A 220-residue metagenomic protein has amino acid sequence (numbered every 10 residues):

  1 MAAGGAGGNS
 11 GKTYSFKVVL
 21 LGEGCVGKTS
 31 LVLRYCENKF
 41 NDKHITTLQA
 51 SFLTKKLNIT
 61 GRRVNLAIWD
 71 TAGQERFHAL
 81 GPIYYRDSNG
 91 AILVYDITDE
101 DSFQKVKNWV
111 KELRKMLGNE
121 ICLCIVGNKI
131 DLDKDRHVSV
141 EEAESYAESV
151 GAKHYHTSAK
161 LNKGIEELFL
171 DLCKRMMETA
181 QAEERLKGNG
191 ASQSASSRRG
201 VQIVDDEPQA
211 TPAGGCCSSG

Functional and structural regions predicted by a protein language model:
M1-C25, R63, E120-I125, K129-G220: Conserved P-loop small GTPase signature centered on TRAFAC-class small GTPases
T29: Walker A/P-loop
E37-R63: Switch I (effector-binding) loop of TRAFAC-class P-loop GTPase G-domains
N58-G61, I83-D87, R114-N119: Conserved catalytic network of the ASCE P-loop NTPase/AAA+ motor domain
V64-F77: Switch II (G3) loop of P-loop NTPases
I68-W69, I92-D96, C124-N128, T157: Conserved beta-strand segments of the P-loop GTPase G domain that flank and frequently precede/overlap
S88-K107, L117-E120, D131-H137: Conserved Switch II/interswitch segment of TRAFAC-class P-loop GTPases
